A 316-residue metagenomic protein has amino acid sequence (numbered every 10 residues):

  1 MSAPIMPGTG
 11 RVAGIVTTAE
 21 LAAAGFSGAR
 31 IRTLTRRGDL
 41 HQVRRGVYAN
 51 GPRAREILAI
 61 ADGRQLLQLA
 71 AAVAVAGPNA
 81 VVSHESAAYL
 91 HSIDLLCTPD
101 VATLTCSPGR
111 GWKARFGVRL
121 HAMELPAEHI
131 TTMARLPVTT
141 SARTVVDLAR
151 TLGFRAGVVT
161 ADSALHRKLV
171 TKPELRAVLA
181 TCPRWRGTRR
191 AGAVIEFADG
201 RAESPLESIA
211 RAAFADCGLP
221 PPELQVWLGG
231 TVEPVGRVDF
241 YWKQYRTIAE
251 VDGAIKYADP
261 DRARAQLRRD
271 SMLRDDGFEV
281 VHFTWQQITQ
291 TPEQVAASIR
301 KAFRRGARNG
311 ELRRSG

Functional and structural regions predicted by a protein language model:
M1-R189, E223, R304-G316: Short gly/ser-rich loop at a beta-strand->alpha-helix junction or flexible surface loop bordering the NTP-binding
T9-V12, E20, G25-S27, P78 (+2 more regions): Surface segments flanking catalytic/ligand-binding clefts of nucleic-acid enzymes
